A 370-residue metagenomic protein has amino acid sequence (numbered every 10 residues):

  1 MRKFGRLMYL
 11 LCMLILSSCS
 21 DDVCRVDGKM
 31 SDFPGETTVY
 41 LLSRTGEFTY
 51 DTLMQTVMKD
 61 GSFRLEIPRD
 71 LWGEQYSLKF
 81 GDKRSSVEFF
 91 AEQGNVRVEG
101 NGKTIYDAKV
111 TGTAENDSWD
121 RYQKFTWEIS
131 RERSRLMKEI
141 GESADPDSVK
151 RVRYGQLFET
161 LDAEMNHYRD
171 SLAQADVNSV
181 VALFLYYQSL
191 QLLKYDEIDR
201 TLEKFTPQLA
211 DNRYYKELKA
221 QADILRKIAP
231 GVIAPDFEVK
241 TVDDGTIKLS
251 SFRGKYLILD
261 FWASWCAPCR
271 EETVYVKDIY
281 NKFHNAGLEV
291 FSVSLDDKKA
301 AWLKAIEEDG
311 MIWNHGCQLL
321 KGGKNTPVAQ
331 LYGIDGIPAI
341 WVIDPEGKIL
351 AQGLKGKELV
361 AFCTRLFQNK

Functional and structural regions predicted by a protein language model:
M1-K29, C363, Q368-K370: Bacterial Sec-dependent N-terminal signal peptides
C19-H167: A non-transmembrane, solvent-exposed segment enriched in polar/low-complexity residues
I105, R151, E159-I233: N-terminal targeting signals for export/organelle localization
E217-L249, W313-G316, A361-N369: N-terminal "domain-start" segment that seeds a small globular fold
R253-D278: Conserved redox-active cysteine motifs that mediate thiol-disulfide chemistry, especially di-cysteine Cys-X(1-2)-Cys
R270-G310, L320-Q330: Structural microenvironment flanking redox-active thiols in thiol-disulfide oxidoreductases
M311, L320-Q368: Thiol/disulfide oxidoreductase modules built on the thioredoxin-like
